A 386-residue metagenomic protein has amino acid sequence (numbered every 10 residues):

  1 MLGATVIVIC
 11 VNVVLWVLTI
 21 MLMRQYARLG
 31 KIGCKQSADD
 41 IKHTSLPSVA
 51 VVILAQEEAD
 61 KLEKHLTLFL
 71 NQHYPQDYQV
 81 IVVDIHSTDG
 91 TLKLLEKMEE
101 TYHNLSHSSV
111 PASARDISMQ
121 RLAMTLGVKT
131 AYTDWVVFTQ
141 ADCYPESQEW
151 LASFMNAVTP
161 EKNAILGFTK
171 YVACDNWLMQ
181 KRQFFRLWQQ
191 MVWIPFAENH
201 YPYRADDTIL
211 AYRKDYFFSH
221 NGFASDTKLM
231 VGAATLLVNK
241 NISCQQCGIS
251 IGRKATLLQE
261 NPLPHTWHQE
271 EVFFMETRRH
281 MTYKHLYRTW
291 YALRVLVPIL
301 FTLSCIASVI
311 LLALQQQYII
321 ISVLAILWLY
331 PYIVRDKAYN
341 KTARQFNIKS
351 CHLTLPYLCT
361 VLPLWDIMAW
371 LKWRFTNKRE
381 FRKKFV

Functional and structural regions predicted by a protein language model:
M1-K42, Y339: N-terminal membrane-anchoring/stem segments of glycan-assembly enzymes
P47-A50, Q79: Cell-envelope/extracellular polymer assembly enzymes that use nucleotide-activated donors
T67-D77: Short, acidic, metal-binding catalytic loop of nucleotide-sugar glycosyltransferases
D84-L94, A112, C143-Y144: A conserved acidic beta->alpha catalytic loop
M119, A123, G127, F154-H220 (+1 more regions): Long helical/loop segments within the catalytic core of UDP-sugar-dependent glycosyltransferases, especially the large
V136: Short aromatic/hydrophobic "clamp" motif used to bind/position activated sugar donors
V158, A164-W188, F218, A224-T289: Catalytic donor/gating beta->alpha subdomain of glycosyltransferases that bind UDP-sugars
V297-K378: Membrane-embedded multi-pass helical conduit in multi-pass membrane proteins, especially envelope-biosynthetic
